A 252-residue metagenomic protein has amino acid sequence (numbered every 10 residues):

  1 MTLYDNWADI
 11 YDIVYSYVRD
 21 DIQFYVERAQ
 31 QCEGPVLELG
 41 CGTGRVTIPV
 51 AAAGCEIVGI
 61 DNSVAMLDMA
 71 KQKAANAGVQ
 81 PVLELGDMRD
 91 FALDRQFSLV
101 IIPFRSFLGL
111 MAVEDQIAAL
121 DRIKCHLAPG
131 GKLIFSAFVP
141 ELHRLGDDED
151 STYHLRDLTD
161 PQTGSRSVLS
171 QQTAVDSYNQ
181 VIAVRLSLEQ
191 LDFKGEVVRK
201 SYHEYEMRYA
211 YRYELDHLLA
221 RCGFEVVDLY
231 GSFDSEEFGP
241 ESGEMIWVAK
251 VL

Functional and structural regions predicted by a protein language model:
M1-G34: Conserved class I S-adenosyl-L-methionine
E33-G42: Conserved class I S-adenosyl-L-methionine
T47-D90: Class I SAM-dependent methyltransferase SAM/SAH-binding core
R89-L99: A short acidic, Gly/Pro-enriched loop at the edge of an enzyme's catalytic core that lines a small-molecule cofactor
S98-E114: A short SAM/SAH-binding and catalytic strip from SAM-dependent methyltransferases
I117-P129: A short glycine-rich, Lys/Arg-flanked "PGG" loop and its adjoining helix->strand segment in the class I
I134-D216: SAM-dependent methyltransferase
E206-L252: C-terminal lobe and adjacent flexible extensions of AdoMet/dcAdoMet transferase-like proteins
